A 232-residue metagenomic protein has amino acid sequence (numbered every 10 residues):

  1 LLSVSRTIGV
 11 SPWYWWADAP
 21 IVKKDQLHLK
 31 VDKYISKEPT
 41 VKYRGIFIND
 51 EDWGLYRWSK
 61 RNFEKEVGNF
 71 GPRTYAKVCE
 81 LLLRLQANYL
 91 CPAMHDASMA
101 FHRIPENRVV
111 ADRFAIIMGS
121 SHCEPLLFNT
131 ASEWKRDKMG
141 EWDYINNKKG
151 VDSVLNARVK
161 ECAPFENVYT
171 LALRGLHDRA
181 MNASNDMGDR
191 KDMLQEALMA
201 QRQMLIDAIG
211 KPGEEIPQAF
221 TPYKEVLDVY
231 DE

Functional and structural regions predicted by a protein language model:
L1-I145, A163, E232: Feature activates predominantly on carbohydrate-active enzymes
V22-H28, H102, D112-R113, M139-E232: Gly/Pro-rich turn-and-neighbor structural signature
